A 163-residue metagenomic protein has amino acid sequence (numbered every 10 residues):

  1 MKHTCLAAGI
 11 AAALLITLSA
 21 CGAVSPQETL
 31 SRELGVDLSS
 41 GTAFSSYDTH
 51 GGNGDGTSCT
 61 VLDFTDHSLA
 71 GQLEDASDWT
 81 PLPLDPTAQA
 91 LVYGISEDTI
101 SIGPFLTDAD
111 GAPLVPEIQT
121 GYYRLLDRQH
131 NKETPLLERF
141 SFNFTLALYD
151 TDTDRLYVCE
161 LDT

Functional and structural regions predicted by a protein language model:
M1-S19: Sec-dependent bacterial lipoprotein signal peptides
I16-V24, V158: Short, compositionally biased strand/turn segments that nucleate or flank brief secondary-structure elements
T17-S19, L38, N143: Generic detector of short, well-ordered, non-transmembrane alpha-helical segments enriched in hydrophobic residues
C21-L84: N-terminal export/targeting and maturation segments
T80-R155: Functional cores of ribonucleases/endoribonucleases
E160-T163: Short, solvent-exposed aromatic-acidic interface loops
